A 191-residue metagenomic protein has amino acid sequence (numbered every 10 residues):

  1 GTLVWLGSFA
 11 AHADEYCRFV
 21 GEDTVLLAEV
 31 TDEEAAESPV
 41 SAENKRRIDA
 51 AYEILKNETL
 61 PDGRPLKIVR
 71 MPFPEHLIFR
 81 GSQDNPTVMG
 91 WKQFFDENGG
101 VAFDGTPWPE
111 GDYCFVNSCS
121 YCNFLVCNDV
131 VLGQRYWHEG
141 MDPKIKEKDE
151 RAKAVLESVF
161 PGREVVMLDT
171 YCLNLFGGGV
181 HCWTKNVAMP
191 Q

Functional and structural regions predicted by a protein language model:
G1-Q191: Histidine/cysteine-enriched polar flanking segments
